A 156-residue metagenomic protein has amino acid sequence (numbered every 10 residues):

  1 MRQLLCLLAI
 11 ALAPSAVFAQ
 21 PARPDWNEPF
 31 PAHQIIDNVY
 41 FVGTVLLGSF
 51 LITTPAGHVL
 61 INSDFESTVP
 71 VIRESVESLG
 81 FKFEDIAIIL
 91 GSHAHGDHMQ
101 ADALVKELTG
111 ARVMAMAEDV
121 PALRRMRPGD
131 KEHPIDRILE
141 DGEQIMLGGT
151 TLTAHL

Functional and structural regions predicted by a protein language model:
L5-A16: Bacterial N-terminal signal peptides
V17-P21: Boundary at the C-terminal end of the N-terminal hydrophobic targeting segment
D25-F83: Conserved beta-strand hairpin/beta-sheet module of binuclear metal-dependent hydrolase folds, prominently
F41, L51, Q144-M146, T153: Residue-level detector of beta-strand face positions
S67-P70, E77-L147: Active-site HxH/HxHxD metal-binding segment of metal-dependent hydrolases
E140-D141, T150, A154-L156: Ligand/cofactor pocket segment of small-molecule handling proteins
